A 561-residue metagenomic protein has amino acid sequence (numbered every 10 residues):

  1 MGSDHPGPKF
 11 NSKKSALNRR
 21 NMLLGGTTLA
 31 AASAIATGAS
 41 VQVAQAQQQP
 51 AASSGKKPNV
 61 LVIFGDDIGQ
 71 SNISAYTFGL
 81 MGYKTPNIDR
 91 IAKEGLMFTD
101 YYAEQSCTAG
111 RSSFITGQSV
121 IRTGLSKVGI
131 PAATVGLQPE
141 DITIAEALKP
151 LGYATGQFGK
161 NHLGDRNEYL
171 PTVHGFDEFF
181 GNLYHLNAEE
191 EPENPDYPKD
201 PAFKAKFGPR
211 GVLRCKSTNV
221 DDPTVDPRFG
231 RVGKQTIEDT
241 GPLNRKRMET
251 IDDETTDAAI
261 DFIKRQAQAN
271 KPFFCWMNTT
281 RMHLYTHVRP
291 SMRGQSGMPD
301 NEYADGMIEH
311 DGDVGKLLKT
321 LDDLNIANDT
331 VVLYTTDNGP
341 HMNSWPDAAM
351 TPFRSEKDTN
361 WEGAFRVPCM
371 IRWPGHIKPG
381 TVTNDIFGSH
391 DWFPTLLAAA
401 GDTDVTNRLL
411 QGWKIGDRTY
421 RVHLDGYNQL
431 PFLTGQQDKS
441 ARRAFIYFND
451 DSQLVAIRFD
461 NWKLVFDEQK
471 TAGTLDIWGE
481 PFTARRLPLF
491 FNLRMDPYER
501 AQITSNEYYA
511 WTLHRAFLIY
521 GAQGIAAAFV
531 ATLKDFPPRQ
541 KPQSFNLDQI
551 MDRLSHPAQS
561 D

Functional and structural regions predicted by a protein language model:
G2-A484, P488, L493, P497-E499 (+1 more regions): Formylglycine-dependent sulfatase
